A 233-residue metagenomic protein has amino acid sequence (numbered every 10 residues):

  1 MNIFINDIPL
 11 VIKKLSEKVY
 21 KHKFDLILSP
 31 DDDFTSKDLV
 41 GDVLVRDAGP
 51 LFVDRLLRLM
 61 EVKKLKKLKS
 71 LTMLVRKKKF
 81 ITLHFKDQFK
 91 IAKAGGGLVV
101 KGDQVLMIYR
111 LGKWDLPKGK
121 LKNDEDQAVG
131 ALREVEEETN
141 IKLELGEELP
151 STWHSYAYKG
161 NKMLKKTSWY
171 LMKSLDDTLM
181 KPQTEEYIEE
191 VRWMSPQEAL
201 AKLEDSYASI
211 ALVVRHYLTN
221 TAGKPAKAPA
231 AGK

Functional and structural regions predicted by a protein language model:
M1, K93, K166-Y170: Short beta-strand micro-motifs in enzyme catalytic cores
M1-D25: Short Lys/Arg-enriched alpha/beta "domain-start" segment
N2-F4, P30, K113, Q183-K233: Nudix hydrolase/Nudix homology domain
I3, V99, Y156: Short aromatic-centered micro-motifs
I27, D33-T35, V100-R133, E137: Conserved Nudix-box catalytic region and its N-terminal flanking loop in Nudix hydrolases and closely related
S36-D54: Short, intrinsically disordered low-complexity segments
A48-G96: Acidic, metal-coordinating catalytic segment for phosphate/diphosphate chemistry, firing primarily on the Nudix
L121-I210: Unchanged
